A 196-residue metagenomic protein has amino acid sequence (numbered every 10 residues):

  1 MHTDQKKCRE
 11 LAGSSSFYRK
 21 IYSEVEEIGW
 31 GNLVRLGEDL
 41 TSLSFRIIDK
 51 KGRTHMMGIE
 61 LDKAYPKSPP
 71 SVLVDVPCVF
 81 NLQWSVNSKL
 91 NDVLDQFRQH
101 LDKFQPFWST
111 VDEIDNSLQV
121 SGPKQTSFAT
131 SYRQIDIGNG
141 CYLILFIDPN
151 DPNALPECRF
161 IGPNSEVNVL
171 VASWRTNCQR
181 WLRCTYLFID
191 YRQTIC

Functional and structural regions predicted by a protein language model:
M1-H55, K63-C196: Glycine-centered motif in EGF-like
